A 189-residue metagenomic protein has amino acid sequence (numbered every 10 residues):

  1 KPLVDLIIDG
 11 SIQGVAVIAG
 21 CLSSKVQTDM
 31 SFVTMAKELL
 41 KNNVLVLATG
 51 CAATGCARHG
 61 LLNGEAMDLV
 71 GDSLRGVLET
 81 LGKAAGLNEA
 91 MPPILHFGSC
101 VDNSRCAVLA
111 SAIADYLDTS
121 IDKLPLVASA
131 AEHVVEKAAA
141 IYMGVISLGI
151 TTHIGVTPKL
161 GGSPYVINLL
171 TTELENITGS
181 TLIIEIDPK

Functional and structural regions predicted by a protein language model:
K1-K189: Anaerobic metallocofactor- and corrinoid-dependent redox/one-carbon enzyme cores, especially those from methanogenesis
